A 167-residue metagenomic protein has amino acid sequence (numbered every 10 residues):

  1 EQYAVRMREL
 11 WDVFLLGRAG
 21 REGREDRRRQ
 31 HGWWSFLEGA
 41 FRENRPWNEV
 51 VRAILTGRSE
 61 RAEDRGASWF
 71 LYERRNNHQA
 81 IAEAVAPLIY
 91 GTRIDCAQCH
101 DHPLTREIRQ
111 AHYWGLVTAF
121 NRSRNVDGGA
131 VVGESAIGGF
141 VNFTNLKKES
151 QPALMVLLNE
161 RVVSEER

Functional and structural regions predicted by a protein language model:
E1-E166: Short, structured secondary-structure elements that scaffold catalytic or ligand/cofactor-binding regions
